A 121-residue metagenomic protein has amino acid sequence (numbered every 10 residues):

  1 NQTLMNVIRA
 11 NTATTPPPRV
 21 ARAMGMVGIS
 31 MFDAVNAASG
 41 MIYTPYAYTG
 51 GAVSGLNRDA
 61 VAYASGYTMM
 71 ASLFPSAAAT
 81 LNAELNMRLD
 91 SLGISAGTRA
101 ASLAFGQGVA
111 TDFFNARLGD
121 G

Functional and structural regions predicted by a protein language model:
N1-G121: Acidic/polar surface patches and capping/hinge elements
